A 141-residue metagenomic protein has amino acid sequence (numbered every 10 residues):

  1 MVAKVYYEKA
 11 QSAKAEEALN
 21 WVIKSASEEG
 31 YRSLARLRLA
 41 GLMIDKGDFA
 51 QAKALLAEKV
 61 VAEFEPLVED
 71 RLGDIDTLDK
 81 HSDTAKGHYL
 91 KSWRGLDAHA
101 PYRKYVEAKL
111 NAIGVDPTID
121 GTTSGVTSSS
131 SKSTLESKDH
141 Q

Functional and structural regions predicted by a protein language model:
M1-L67, L72: Alpha-helical adaptor scaffolds
V2, A98, Y102-Q141: Extracytoplasmic/luminal low-complexity segments enriched in Pro/Gly and acidic/polar residues that act as flexible
E8-A15, G41-A52, L78-G87, N111-S129: Alpha-helical linker/edge segments of TPR/alpha-solenoid repeat scaffolds and analogous pre-/post-domain helices
A18-W21, A54, D74-D76, R94 (+3 more regions): Aromatic-residue detector
K24-S25, V60-A62, L78-P101, E107-N111: TPR/TPR-like (Sel1-like) alpha-helical repeat modules
S33-L42, L67-D79, A100-P117: TPR/TPR-like alpha-solenoid helical repeat scaffolds
